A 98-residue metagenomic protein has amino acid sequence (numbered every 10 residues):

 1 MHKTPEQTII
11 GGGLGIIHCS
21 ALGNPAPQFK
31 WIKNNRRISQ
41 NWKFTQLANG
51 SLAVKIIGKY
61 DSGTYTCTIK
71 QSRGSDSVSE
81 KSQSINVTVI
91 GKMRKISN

Functional and structural regions predicted by a protein language model:
M1-N98: Immunoglobulin-superfamily
